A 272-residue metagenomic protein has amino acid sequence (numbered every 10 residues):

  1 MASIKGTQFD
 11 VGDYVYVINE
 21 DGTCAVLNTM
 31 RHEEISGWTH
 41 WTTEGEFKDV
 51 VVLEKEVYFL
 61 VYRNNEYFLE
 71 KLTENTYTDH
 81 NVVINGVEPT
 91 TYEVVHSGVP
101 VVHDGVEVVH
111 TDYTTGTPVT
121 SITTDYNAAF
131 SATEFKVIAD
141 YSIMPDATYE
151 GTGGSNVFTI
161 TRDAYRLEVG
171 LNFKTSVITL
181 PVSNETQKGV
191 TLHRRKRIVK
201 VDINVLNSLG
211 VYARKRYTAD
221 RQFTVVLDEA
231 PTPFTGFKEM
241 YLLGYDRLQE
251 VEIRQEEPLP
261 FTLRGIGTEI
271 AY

Functional and structural regions predicted by a protein language model:
M1-Y272: Beta-sheet repeat architectures centered on beta-propellers
